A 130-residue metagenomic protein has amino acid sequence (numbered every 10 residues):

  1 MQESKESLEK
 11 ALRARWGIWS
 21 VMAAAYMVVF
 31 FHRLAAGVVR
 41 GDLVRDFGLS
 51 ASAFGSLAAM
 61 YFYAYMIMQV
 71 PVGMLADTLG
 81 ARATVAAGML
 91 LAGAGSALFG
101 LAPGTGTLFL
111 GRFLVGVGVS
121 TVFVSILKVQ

Functional and structural regions predicted by a protein language model:
M1-A11: Short, Lys/Arg-rich, polar N-terminal cytosolic tail immediately upstream of the first transmembrane signal-anchor
A11-M22, G104: Juxtamembrane cytosolic amphipathic helices that cap and anchor the N-termini of specific transmembrane helices
G17-A51, V72: Extracytoplasmic
M22-F30, F62, S96, G104-L108 (+1 more regions): Helical-face signature of the major facilitator-like transporter fold
L34, F62-V70, S120: Residue-level signature of mid-helix packing/kink "hotspots" within the transmembrane helices of 12-pass Major
S50-A58: Juxtamembrane helix-start elements in MFS-like secondary transporters
I67-G106: Conserved MFS/SLC helix-loop-helix module at the cytosolic interface between two early adjacent transmembrane helices
G111-Q130: Cytoplasmic helix-loop-helix junction between adjacent transmembrane helices in 12-TM secondary transporters
